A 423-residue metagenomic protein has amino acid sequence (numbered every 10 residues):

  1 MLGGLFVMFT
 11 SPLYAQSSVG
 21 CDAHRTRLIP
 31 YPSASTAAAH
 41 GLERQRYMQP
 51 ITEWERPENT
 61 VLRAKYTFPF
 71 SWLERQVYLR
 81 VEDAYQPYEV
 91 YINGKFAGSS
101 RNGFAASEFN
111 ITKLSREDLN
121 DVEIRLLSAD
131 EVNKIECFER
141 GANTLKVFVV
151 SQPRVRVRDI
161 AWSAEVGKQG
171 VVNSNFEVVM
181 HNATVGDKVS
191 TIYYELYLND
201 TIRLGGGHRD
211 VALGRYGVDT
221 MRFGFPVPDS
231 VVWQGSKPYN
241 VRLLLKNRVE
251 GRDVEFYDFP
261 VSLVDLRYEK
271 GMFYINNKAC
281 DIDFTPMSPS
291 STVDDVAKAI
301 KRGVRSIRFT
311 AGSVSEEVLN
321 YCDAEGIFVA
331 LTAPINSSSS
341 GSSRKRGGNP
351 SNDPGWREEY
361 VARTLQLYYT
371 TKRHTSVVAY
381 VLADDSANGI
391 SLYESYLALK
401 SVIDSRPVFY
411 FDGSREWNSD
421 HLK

Functional and structural regions predicted by a protein language model:
M1-S18: Bacterial Sec-dependent N-terminal signal peptides
Q16-S33, V61-D159, I202, F328-A330: Accessory beta-strand-rich segments of carbohydrate-active enzymes
S33-L42, I160, R242-K301, N320: N-terminal carbohydrate-binding accessory modules
N59, E117, Q169-V171, G214-V218: Solvent-exposed, conformationally flexible loop/turn segments
L62-A64, A105-F109, R209, G217-F225: Short strand-edge motifs at loop-to-beta-strand transitions and within beta-strands of extracellular beta-rich domains
V90-I92, V172-A212, D219-M221, L243-L245: Beta-strand-rich binding/interaction modules
R154-T184: Surface beta-strand/loop "capping" patches
V293-D294, S306-K423: Substrate-binding/catalytic cleft of secreted carbohydrate-active enzymes, primarily glycoside hydrolases
